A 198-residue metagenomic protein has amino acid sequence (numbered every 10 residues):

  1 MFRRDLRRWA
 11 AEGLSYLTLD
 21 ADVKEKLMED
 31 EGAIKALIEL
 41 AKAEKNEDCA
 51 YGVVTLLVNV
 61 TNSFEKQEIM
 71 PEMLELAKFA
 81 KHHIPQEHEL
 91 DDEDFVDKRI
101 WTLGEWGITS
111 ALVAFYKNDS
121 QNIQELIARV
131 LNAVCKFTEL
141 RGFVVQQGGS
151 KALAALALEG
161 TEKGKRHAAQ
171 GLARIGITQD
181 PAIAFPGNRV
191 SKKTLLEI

Functional and structural regions predicted by a protein language model:
M1, A36-I38, R99, I108-Y116 (+2 more regions): Buried hydrophobic core positions in alpha-solenoid tandem helical repeats
M1-F2, K45, E89-E93, L112-Y116: Acidic, Ser/Thr- and Gly/Pro-rich intrinsically disordered linkers and low-complexity segments that flank or connect
M1-L19, K26-E29, K45-E72, N118-K136 (+4 more regions): Alpha-helical solenoid repeats of the armadillo/HEAT superfamily in eukaryotic scaffolding/adaptor proteins
A21-K26, A33, I38, I100 (+3 more regions): Alpha-helical solenoid scaffolds in large eukaryotic transport, assembly, and signaling factors
K26-G32, I69-E75, T102-S110, A114 (+2 more regions): Short sequence/structural elements of tandem HEAT/ARM alpha-solenoid repeats
V54-A111: Acidic, serine/threonine- and proline-enriched intrinsically disordered linkers and terminal tails in large eukaryotic
S110-V113, N132, G142, A154 (+2 more regions): Register-specific detector for alpha-helical tandem repeat solenoids, activating on a conserved position within each
